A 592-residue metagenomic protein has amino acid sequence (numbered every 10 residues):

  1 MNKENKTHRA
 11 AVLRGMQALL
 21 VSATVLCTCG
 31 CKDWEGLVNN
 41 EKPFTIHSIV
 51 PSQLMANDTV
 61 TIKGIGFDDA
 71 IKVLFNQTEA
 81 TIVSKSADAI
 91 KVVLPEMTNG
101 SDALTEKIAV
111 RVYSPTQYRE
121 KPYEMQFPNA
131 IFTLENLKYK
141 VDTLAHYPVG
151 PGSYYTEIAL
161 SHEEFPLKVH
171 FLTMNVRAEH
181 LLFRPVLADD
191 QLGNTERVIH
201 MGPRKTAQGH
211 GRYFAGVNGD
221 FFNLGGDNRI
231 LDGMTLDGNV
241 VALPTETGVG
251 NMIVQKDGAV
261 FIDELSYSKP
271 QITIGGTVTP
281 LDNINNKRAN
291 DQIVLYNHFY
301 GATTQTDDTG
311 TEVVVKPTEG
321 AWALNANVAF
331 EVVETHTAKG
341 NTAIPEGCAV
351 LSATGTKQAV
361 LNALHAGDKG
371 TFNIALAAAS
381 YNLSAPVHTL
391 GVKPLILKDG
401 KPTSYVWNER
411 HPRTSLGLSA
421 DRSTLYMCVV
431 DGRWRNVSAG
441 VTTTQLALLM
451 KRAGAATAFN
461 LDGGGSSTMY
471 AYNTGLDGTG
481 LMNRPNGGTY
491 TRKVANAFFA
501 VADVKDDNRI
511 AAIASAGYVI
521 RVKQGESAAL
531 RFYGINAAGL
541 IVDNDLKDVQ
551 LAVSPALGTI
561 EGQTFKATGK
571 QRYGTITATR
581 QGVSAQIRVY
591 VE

Functional and structural regions predicted by a protein language model:
C31-E135, A585, V589-V591: Ser/Thr/Pro-rich low-complexity tracts
D33-N40, Q126-C348: Zymogen propeptides
Q77-S84, A552-T564: Low-complexity "stalk/linker" and mucin-like segments enriched in Ser/Thr/Pro/Ala/Gly
V92-M97, I560-T575: Extracellular/luminal low-complexity segments enriched in Ser/Thr/Pro
E106-V112, Q571-R580: A short beta-strand micro-motif common to beta-rich folds, especially ectodomain repeats
L224-V254, V387-A420, T424-A455, S466-A511 (+1 more regions): Conserved, well-ordered active-site substructure
E526-L540, I576: Beta-strand-rich structural segments
A538-L557: Short flexible loop/turn segments that cap and initiate beta-strands
